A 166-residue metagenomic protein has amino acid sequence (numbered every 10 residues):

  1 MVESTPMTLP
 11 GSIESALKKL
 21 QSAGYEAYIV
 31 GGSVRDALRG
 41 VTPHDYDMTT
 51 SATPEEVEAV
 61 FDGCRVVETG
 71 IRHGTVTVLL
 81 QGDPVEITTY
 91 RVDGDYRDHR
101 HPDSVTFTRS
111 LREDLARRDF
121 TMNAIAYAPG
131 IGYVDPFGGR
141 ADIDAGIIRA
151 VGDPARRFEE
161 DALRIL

Functional and structural regions predicted by a protein language model:
M1-L166: Catalytic cores of the polymerase beta-like nucleotidyltransferase superfamily and closely associated nucleotide
